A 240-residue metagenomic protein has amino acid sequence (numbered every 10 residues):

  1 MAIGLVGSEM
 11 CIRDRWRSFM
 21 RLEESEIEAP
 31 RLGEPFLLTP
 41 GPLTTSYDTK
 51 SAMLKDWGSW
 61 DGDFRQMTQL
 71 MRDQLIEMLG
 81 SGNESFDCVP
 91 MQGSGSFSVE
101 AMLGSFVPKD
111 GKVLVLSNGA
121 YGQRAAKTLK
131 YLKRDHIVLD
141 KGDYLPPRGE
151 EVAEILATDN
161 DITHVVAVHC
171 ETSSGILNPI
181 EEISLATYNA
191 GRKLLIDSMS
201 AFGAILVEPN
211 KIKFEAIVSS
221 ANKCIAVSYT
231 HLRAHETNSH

Functional and structural regions predicted by a protein language model:
M1-D14, H231, N238-H240: Single conserved hydrophobic/aromatic residue that forms the stacking wall/gate of nucleotide- or nucleobase-binding
M10, L54-G58, C170, N222: A broad detector of the eukaryotic-type serine/threonine protein kinase catalytic domain
L22-E24, E28-P35, T39, L43 (+4 more regions): Conserved PLP-enzyme active-site core in the AAT-like
E34-Q92, S96: A glycine-/small-polar-enriched, mobile loop at the entrance of the PLP active site in fold-type I
